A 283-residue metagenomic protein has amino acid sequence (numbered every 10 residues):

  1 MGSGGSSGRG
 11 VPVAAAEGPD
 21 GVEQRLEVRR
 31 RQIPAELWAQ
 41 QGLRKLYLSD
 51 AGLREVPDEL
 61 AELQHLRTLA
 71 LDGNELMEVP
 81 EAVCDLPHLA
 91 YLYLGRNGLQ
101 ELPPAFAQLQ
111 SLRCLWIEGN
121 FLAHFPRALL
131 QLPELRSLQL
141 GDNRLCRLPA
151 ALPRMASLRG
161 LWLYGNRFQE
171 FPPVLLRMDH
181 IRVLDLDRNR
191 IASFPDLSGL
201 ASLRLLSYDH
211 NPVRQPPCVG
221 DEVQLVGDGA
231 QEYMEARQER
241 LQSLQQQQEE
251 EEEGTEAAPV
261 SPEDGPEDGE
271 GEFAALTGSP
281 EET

Functional and structural regions predicted by a protein language model:
M1-S137, G141, R147-A150, G160 (+3 more regions): The feature captures the LRR N-terminal capping module
P153: Active-site/ligand-binding-proximal alpha/beta "capping" segment
M178: Conserved active-site motif detector
A192: Histidine-centered metal-chelating micro-motifs
